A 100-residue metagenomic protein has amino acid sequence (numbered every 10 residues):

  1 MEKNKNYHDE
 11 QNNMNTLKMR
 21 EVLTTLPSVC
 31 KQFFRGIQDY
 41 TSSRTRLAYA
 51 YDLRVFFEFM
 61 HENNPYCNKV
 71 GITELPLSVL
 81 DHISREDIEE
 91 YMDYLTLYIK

Functional and structural regions predicted by a protein language model:
M1-T41, E62: N-terminal DNA-binding module of tyrosine recombinases/phage integrases
C30-R44, R54-K100: N-terminal core-binding DNA-recognition domain of tyrosine recombinases/integrases
R46-A50: A short, charge-rich alpha-helical start-of-domain segment used by transcription regulators
